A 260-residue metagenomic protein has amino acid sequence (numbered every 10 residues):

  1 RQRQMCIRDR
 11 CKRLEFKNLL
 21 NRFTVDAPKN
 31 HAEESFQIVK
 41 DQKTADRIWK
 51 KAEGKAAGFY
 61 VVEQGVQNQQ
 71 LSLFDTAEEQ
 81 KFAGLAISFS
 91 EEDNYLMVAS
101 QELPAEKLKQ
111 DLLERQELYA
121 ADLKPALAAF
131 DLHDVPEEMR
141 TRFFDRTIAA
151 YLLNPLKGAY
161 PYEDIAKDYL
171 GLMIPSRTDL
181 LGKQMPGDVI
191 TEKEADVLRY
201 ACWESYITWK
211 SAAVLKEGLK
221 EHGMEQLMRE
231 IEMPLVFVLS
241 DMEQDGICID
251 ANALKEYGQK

Functional and structural regions predicted by a protein language model:
R1-Q4, N21-D26, V61-E63, E163-K167 (+3 more regions): Short coil/turn segments at secondary-structure boundaries
Q4, R8-L112, Q116: Long, highly charged low-complexity segments
E33-Q37, I148-N154, M224-L227, A253-K260: Conserved short loop/turn motifs at secondary-structure junctions
Y60-V62, S88-S90, A120-D122, D245 (+1 more regions): Generic beta-strand/beta-sheet core signal
E78-E221, M228-I231, L235, L239: Active-site-proximal helix-loop-helix substrate-binding element of RNase H-like nuclease domains
L227-K260: Extended, well-ordered alpha-helical scaffold/bundle regions in very large, multi-domain proteins
